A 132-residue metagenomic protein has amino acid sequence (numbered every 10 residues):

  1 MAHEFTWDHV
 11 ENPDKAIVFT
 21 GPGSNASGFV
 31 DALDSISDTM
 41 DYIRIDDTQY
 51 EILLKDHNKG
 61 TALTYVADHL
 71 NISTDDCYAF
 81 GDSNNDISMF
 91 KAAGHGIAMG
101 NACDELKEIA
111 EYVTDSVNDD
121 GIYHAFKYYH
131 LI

Functional and structural regions predicted by a protein language model:
M1-F80, N84-M89: Conserved acidic, metal-coordinating active-site core of Asp-based, Mg2+-dependent phosphoryl-transfer enzymes
L63, S73-A110, D115-V117: Acidic, Mg2+-coordinating phosphoryl-transfer loop and its flanking beta/alpha structural elements, shared across
K127-I132: Generic C-terminal helix-cap and adjacent flexible tail
